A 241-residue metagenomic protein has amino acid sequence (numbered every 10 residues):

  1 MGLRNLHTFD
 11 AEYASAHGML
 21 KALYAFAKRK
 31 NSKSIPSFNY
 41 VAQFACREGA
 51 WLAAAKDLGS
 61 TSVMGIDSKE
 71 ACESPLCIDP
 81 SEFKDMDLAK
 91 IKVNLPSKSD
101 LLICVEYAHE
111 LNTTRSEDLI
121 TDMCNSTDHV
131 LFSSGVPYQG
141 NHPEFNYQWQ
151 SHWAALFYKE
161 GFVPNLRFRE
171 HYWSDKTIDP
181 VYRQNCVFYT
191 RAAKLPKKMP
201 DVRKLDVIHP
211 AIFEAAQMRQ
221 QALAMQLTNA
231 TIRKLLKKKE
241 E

Functional and structural regions predicted by a protein language model:
M1-L101, T114-T121, Q148, H152 (+3 more regions): Conserved N-terminal segment of class I S-adenosyl-L-methionine
L101-Y107: A short beta-strand submotif of the Rossmann-like class I SAM-dependent methyltransferase core that lines
E110-L111: A short His-aromatic
D122-S126: Conserved helix-to-beta-strand junction in the class I
T127-Y138: Conserved beta-strand signature within the Rossmann-like core of class I S-adenosyl-L-methionine
V136-H152, L156, E160: Acceptor-substrate binding/catalytic loop of class I
F162-W173: Conserved S-adenosyl-L-methionine
D175-D179: Short proline/glycine-enriched turn/loop segments at secondary-structure junctions
